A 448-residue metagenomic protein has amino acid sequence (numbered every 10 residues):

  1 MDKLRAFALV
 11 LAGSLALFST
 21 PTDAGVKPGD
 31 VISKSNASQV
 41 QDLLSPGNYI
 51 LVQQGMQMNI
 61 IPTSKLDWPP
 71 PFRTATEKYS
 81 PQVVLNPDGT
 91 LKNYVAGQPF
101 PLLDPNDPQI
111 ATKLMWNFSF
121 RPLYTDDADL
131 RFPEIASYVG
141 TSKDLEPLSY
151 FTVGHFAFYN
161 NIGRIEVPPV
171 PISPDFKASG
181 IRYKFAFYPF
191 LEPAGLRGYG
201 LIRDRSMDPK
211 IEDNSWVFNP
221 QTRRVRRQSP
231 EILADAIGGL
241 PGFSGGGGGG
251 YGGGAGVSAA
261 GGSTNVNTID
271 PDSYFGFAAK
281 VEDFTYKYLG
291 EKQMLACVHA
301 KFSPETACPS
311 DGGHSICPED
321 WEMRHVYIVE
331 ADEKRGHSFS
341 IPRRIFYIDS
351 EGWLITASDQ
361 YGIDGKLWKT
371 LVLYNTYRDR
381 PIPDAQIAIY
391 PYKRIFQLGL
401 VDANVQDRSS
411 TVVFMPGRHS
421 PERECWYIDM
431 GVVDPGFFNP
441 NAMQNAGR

Functional and structural regions predicted by a protein language model:
M1-A8: Bacterial N-terminal signal peptides that target proteins for export
A8-L17: Bacterial N-terminal signal peptides
F18-A24: Sec/Tat signal peptide C-region and signal peptidase I cleavage site
A24-L103, L233-G313, M323-R324, R335 (+1 more regions): Non-transmembrane domains of secretory- and envelope-associated proteins
G25-D213, N219: Solvent-exposed N-terminal domain segments of exported/luminal and surface proteins
R197-Y199, I211-E212, F339-R343, T356 (+1 more regions): Short, surface-exposed coil-to-beta transition loops
D320-S338, P342-L354, Y361: Extended serine/threonine-enriched, polar tracts that run as long, contiguous segments within proteins
